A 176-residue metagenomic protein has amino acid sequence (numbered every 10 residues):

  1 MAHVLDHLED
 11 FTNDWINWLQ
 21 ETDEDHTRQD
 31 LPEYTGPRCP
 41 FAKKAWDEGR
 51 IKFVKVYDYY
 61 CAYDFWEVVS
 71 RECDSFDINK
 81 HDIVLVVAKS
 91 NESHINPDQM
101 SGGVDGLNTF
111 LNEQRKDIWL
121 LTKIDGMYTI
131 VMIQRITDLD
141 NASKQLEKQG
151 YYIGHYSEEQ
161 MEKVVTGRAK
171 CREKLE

Functional and structural regions predicted by a protein language model:
M1-E176: Expand to "…catalyze enediolate/carbanion chemistry for C-C bond making/breaking, isomerization, decarboxylation
